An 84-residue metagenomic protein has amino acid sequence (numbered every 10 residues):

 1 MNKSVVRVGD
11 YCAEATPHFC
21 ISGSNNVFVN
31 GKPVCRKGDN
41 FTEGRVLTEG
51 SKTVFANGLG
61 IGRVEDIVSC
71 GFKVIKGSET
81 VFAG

Functional and structural regions predicted by a protein language model:
M1-G84: Intrinsically disordered, low-complexity proline/glycine-rich segments
